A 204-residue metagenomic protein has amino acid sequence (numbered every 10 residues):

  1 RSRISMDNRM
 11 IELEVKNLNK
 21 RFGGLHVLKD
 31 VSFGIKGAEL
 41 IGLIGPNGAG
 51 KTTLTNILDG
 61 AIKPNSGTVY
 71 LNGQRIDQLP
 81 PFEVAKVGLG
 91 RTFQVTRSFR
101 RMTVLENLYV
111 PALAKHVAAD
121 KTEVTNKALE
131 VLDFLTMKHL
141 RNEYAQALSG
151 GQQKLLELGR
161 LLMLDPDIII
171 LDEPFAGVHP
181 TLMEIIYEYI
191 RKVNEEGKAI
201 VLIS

Functional and structural regions predicted by a protein language model:
I44-P46: The feature captures the beta-strand-to-loop junction immediately N-terminal to the Walker
D59: Helix-to-loop junction immediately C-terminal to a conserved catalytic motif
G67-Q74, V87: Conserved ABC transporter NBD signature motif
Y109, K121-L140, E188-R191: Conserved ABC ATPase "signature" region
Y144-L148, Q152: Conserved ABC ATPase signature
I169-E173: Catalytic Walker B motif of ABC-type/P-loop ATPase nucleotide-binding domains
